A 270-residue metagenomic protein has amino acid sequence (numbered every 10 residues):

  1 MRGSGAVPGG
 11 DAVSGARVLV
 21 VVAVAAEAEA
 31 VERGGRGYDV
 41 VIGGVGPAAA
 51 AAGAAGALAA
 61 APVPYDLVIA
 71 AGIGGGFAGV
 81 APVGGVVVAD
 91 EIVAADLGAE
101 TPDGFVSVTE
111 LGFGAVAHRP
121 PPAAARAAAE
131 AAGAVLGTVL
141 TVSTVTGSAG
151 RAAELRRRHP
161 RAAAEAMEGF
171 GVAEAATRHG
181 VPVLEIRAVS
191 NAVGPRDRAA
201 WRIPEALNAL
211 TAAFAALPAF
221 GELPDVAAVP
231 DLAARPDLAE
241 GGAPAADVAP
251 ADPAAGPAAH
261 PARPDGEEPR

Functional and structural regions predicted by a protein language model:
R2-A12, G266-E268: Short, Lys/Arg-enriched N-terminal segments with co-localized hydrophobic residues within the first ~10-30 amino acids
S4, G10, L19-V21, L223-V226 (+1 more regions): Low-complexity, intrinsically disordered short peptide segments enriched in small/polar/basic residues
G9, A78-A81, E110, A175-T177 (+5 more regions): Residues at secondary-structure transition points
G15, A28-D225, D231, D265-R270: Glycine-rich phosphate- or other oxyanion-binding loops that anchor nucleotides, phosphorylated ligands
V18-A23, V68: Short, hydrophobic beta-strand segments that form beta-sheet elements in well-ordered domains
V20-V21, G72, R235: Intrinsically disordered, low-complexity regions
A216-D237, A243-A246, D252, G256 (+1 more regions): Asp/Glu-rich intrinsically disordered low-complexity tracts
